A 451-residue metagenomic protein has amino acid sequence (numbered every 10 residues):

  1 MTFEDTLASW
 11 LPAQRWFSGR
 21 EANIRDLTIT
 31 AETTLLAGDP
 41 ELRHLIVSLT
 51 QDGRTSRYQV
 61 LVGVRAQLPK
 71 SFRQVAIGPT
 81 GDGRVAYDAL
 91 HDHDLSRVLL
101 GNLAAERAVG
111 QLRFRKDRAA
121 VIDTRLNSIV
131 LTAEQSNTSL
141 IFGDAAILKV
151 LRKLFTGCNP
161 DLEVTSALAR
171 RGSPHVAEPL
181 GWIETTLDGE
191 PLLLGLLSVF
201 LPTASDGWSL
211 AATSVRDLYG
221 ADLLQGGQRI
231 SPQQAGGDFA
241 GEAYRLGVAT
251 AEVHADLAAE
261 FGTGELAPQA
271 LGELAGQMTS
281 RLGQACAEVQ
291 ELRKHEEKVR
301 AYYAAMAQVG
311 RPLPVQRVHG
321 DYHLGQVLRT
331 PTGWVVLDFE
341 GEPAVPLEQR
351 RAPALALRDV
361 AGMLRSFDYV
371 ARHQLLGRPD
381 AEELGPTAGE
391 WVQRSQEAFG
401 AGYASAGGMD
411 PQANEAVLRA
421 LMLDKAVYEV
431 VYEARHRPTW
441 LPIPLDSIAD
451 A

Functional and structural regions predicted by a protein language model:
M1-A31: Short Lys/Arg-enriched alpha/beta "domain-start" segment
N23-G38, H44-V47, W182, M306: Short amphipathic beta-strand and strand-loop transition segments with alternating hydrophobic
L42-H44, T50-G283, P331-G333, L337-G389 (+2 more regions): Conserved ATP-binding subdomain of kinase catalytic cores across diverse folds
R118-L126, R281-R317: An alpha-helical support segment within catalytic cores of ATP-dependent transferases
Q284-H295, L313-V318, T330, V335-G341 (+5 more regions): C-terminal amphipathic alpha-helical interaction region
D321: Conserved catalytic-loop position in the HRD/HxD motif
G325-V327: Hydrophobic residue at the +6 position relative to the catalytic HRD Asp in the kinase catalytic loop
P386-Q412, A416-A451: ATP/Mg2+ or Mg2+-diphosphate-binding catalytic cores that bind nucleotide phosphates or diphosphates via glycine-rich
